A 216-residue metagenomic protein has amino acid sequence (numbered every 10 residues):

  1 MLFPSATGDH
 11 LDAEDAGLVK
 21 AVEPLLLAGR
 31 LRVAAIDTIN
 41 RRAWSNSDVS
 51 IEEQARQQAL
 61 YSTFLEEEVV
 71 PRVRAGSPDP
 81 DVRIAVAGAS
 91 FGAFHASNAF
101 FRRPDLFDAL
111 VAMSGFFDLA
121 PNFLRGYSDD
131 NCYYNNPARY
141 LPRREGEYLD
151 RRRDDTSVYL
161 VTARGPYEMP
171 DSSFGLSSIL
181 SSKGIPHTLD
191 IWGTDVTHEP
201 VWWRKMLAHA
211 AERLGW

Functional and structural regions predicted by a protein language model:
L2-W216: Non-catalytic cap/lid and distal C-terminal segments of serine-dependent acyl enzymes
